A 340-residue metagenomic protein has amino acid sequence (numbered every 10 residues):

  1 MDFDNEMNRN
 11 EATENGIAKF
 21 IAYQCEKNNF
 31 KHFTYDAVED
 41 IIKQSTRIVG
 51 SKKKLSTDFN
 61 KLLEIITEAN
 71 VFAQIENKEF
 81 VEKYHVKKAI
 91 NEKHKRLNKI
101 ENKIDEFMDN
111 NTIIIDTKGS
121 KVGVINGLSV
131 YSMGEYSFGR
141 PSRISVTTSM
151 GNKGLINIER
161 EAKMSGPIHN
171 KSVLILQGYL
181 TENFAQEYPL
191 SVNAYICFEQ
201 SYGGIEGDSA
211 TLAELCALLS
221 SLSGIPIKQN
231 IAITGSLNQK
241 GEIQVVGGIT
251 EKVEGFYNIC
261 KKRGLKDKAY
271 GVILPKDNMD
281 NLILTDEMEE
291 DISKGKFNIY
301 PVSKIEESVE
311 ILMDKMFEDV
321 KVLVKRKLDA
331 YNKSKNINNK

Functional and structural regions predicted by a protein language model:
M1-N60, I75-F80, Q186-S191, G224-N230: Conserved C-terminal "switch" segment of AAA+ ATPases
E11-A18, K31, Y35-V38, S56-I66 (+7 more regions): Conserved structured core elements
I17-C25, Y35-E39, K43-Q44, E82-K95 (+4 more regions): Mobile, glycine-rich extracellular loop/lid and propeptide segments that shape or gate substrate/ligand access
K19, D40-Q44, V71-A73, V81-M108 (+5 more regions): Phosphate-handling catalytic cores of nucleic-acid transaction enzymes
F20, Q24, D40, Q44 (+9 more regions): Generic, well-ordered alpha-helical scaffold segments in large soluble proteins
N28-F33, T46-T117, K335-N339: C-terminal helical "lid" subdomain and adjoining coupling/linker elements of P-loop NTPases
V81-K83, N110-I113, T117, K121 (+3 more regions): Peripheral, non-AAA+ core regions of ATP-driven protein-machinery
V130-M133: Extracellular zinc-dependent metalloprotease catalytic-domain scaffold
